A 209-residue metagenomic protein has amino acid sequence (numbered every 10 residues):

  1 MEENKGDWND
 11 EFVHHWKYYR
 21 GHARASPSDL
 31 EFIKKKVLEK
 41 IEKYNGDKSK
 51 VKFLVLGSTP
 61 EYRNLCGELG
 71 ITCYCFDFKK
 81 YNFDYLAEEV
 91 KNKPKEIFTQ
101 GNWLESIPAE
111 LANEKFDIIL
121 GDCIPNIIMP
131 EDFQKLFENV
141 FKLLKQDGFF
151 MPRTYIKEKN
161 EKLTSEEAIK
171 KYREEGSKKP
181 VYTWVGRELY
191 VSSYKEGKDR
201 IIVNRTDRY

Functional and structural regions predicted by a protein language model:
M1-K48: Class I SAM-dependent methyltransferase Rossmann-like catalytic core, especially the SAM/SAH-binding loop
K50-I107: Class I SAM-dependent methyltransferase SAM/SAH-binding core
E61, N204-Y209: Rossmann-like AdoMet/SAM-dependent catalytic core
L104-I119: A short acidic, Gly/Pro-enriched loop at the edge of an enzyme's catalytic core that lines a small-molecule cofactor
E105, P125-N126, K157: Active-site micro-motifs of SAM-dependent methyltransferase domains
D117-Q134: A short SAM/SAH-binding and catalytic strip from SAM-dependent methyltransferases
D132-F149: A short glycine-rich, Lys/Arg-flanked "PGG" loop and its adjoining helix->strand segment in the class I
F149-Y190: Conserved class I S-adenosyl-L-methionine
